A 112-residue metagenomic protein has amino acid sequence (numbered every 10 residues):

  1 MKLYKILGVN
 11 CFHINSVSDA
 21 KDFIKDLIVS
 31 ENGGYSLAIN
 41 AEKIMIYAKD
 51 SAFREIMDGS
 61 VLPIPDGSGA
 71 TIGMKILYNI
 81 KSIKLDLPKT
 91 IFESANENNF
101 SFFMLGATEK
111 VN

Functional and structural regions predicted by a protein language model:
M1-P88: N-terminal nucleotide/polyanion-binding subdomain common to many enzyme families
A70-N112: Conserved beta-alpha
